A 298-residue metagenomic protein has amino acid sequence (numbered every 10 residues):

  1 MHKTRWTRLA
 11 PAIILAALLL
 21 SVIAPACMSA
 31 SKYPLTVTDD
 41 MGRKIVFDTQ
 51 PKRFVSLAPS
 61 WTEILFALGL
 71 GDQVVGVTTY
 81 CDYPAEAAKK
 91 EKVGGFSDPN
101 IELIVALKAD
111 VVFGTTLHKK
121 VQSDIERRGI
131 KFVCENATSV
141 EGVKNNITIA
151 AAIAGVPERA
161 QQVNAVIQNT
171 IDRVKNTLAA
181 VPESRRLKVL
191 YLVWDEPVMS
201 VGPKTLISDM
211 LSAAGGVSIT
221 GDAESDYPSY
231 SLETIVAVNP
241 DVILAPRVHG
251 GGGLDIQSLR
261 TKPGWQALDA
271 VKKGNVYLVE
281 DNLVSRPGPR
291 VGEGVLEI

Functional and structural regions predicted by a protein language model:
H2-I14: Bacterial N-terminal signal peptides that target proteins for export
A12-A24: Bacterial N-terminal signal peptides
V22-Y33: Bacterial Sec-dependent signal peptides at the C-terminal "C-region" and cleavage site
Y33-P34, R43-V46, K120-M199, T220-D222 (+1 more regions): Extracytoplasmic substrate-binding proteins
T38-G42, V93-E102, H118, T138 (+1 more regions): Short helix-initiation/N-cap motifs at beta->coil->alpha
K52-L117, V121, I219: A short, structured surface patch at a secondary-structure boundary
T78, K204-Y227, R247, L278: His/Asp/Glu-enriched short active-site or ligand-binding loop at hydrolase and phosphoryl-transfer sites
I101-A109, R127-R128, Y230-N239: Short helices/loops that flank or line small-molecule/ion binding pockets
